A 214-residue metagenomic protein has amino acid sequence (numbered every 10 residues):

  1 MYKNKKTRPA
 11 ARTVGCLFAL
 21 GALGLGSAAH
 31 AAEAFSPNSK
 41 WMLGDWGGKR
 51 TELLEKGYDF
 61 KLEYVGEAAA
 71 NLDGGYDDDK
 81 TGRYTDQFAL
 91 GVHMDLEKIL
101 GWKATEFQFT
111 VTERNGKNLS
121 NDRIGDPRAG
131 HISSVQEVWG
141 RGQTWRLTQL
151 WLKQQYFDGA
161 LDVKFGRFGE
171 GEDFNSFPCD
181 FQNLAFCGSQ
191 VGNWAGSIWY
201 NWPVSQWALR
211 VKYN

Functional and structural regions predicted by a protein language model:
G15-G24: Bacterial N-terminal signal peptides
L25-A31: Sec/Tat signal peptide C-region and signal peptidase I cleavage site
A32, P37, L43-F60, D95-F107 (+1 more regions): Short loop/turn motifs that connect adjacent beta-strands in outer-membrane beta-barrel proteins
M42-L43, K56, G82-F88, Q143-T148 (+1 more regions): Residues that define the transmembrane beta-barrel architecture of outer-membrane proteins
F60-A68, F107-E113, V163-R167: Transmembrane beta-barrel strands of outer-membrane/channel proteins
L62, L90-L96, Q149-Q154, L209-Y213: Residues on the lipid-exposed face of transmembrane beta-strands in outer-membrane beta-barrel proteins
A70-D86, L100-Q149: Surface-exposed loop and membrane-interface regions of Gram-negative outer-membrane beta-barrel proteins
S120-W151, D158-N214: Surface-exposed coil loops of outer-membrane beta-barrel proteins
